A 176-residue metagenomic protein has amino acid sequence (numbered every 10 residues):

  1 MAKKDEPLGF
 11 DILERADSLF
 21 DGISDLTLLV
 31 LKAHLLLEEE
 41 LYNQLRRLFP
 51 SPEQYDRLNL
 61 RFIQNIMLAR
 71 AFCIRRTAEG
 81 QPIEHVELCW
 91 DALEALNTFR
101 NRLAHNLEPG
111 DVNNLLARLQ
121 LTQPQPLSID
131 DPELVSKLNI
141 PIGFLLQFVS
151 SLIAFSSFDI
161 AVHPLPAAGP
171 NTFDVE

Functional and structural regions predicted by a protein language model:
M1-G80, E84-E176: Amphipathic alpha-helical interface elements
